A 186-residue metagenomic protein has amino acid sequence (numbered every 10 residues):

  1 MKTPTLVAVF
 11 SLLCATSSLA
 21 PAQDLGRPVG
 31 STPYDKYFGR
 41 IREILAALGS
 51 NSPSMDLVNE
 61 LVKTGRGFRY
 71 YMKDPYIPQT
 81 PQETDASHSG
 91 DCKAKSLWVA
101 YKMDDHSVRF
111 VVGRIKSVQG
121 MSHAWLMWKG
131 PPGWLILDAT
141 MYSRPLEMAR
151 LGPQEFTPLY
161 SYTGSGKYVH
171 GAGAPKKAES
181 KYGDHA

Functional and structural regions predicted by a protein language model:
M1-V7: Bacterial N-terminal signal peptides that target proteins for export
V7-T16: Bacterial N-terminal signal peptides
L19-A186: A structural boundary/capping signal
